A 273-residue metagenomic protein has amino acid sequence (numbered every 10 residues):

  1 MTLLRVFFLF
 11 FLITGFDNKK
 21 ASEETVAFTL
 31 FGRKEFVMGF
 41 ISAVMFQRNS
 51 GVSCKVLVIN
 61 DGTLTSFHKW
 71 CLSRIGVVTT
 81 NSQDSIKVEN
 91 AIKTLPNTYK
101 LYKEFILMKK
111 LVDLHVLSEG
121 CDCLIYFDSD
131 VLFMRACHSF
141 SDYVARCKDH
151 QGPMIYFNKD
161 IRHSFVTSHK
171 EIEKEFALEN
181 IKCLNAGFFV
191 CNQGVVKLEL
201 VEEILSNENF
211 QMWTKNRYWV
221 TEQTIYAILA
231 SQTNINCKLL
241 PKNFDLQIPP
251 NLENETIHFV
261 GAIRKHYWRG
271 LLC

Functional and structural regions predicted by a protein language model:
M1-E23, K265-C273: Membrane-proximal basic amphipathic "stem/tether" segments
M45-S53: Short, acidic, metal-binding catalytic loop of nucleotide-sugar glycosyltransferases
K55-G62, Y156-F157: Short internal beta-strands
F67-G120: Active-site-proximal specificity loops/subdomain of glycosyltransferases
L124: Short aromatic/hydrophobic "clamp" motif used to bind/position activated sugar donors
D128-L132: The conserved acidic donor/metal-binding loop of glycosyltransferases
F133-T167: Conserved donor-nucleotide/metal-binding helix-loop-beta segment in metal-dependent transferases, i.e., the alpha-helix
F176-R264: Catalytic core and acceptor-binding pocket of nucleotide-sugar-dependent glycosyltransferases
